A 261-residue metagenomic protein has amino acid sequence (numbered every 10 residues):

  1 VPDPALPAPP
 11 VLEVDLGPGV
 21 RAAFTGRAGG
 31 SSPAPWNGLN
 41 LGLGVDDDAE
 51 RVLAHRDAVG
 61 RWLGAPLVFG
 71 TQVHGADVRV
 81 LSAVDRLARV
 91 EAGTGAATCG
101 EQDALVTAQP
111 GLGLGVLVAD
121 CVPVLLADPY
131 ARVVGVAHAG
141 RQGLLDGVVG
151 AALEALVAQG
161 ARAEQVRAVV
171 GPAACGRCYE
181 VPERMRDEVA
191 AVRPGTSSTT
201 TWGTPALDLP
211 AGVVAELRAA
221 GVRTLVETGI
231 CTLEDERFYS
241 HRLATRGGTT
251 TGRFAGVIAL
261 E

Functional and structural regions predicted by a protein language model:
V1-E261: Active-site microenvironment for binding and transforming phosphate-containing groups
